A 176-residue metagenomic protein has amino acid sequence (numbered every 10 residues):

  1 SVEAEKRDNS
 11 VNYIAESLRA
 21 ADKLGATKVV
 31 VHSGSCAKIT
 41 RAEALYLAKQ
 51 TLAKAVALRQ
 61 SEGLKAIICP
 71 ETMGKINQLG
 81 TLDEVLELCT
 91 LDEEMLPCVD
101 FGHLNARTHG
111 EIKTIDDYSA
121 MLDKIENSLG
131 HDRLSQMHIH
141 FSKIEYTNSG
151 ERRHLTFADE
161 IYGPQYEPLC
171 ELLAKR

Functional and structural regions predicted by a protein language model:
V2-V99, A106: Active-site acidic/histidine proton-transfer and metal-coordination neighborhood in alpha/beta enzyme cores
E5, A42, L79-L82, N105-R176: Gly/Pro-rich active-site loop or hairpin
